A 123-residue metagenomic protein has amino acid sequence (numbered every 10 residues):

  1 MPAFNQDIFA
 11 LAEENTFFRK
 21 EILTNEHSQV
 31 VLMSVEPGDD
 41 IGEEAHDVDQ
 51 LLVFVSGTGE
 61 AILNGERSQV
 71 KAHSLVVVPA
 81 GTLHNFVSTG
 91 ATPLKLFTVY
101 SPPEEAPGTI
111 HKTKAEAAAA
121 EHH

Functional and structural regions predicted by a protein language model:
M1-H27, H111-H123: A short, N-terminal "cap"/entry segment at the start of jelly-roll beta-barrel domains of the cupin/DSBH fold
K20-L23, M33, I41-H46, V87-T89 (+1 more regions): Short histidine-centered beta-strand/loop micro-motifs that create catalytic or ligand/metal-coordination sites
E26-S28, P37-D39, T58-E60, R67 (+1 more regions): Short, charged/polar surface micro-motifs in flexible loops or helix N-caps
S28, P37, D47, E66 (+2 more regions): A generic "binding-loop/recognition-motif" signal
S34-E36, A45-A61, V99: Short, conserved beta-strand element in jelly-roll/cupin
I41-E43, A61-I62, V78, H84-G90: Short beta-strand His + acidic residue motifs that chelate non-heme Fe in jelly-roll/DSBH and cupin folds
E66-A80: Short acidic-glycine-tyrosine-enriched beta hairpin
A80-A106: Ligand-binding loop in jelly-roll beta-barrel domains
